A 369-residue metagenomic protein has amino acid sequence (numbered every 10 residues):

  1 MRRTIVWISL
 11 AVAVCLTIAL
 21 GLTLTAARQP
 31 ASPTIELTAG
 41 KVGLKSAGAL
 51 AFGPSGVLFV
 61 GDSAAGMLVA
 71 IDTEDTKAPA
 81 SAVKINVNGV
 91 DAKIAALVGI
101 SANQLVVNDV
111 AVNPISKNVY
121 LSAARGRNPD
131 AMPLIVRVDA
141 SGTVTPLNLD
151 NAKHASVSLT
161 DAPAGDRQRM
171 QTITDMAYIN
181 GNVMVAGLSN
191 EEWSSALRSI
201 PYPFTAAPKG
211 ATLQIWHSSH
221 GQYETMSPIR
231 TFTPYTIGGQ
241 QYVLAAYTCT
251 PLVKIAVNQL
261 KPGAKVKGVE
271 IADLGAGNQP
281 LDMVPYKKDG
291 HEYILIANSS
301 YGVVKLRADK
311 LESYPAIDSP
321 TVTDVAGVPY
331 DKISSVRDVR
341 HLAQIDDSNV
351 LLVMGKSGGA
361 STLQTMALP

Functional and structural regions predicted by a protein language model:
M1-V12: Bacterial N-terminal signal peptides that target proteins for export
I5, I18, L24-A26: N-terminal compositionally biased, intrinsically disordered segments and leader/signal-like regions
L10-G21: Bacterial N-terminal signal peptides
L24-P369: Sequence/structural signature of beta-propeller domains
